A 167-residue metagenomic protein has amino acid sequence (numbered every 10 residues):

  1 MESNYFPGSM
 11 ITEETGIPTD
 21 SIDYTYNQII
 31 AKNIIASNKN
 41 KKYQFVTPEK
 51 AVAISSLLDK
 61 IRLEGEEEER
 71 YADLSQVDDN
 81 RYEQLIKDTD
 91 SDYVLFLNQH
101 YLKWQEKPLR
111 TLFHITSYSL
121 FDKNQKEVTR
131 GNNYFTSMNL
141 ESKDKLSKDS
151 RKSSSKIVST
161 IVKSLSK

Functional and structural regions predicted by a protein language model:
M1-S9, S75-D78, L85-D90, W104-K167: C-terminal/domain-edge helix-coil "capping" segments
I11-S91: N-terminal segment of the mature soluble domain
Y93-F96: Structural motif
